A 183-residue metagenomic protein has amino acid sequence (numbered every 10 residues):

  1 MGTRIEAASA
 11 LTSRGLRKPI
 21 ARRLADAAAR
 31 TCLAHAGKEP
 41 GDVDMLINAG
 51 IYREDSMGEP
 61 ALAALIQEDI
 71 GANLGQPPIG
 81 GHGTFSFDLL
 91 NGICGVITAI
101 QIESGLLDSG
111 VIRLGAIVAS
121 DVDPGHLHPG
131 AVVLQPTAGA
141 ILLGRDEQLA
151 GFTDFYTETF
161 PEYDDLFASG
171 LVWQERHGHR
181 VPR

Functional and structural regions predicted by a protein language model:
M1-I51, D55-G58, A64-G75, R145-R183: Conserved "HGTGT" condensation-loop signature of ketosynthase/thiolase-family condensing enzymes that catalyze
R22, I93, V132: Short-chain dehydrogenase/reductase
L46-N48, F85-L90, V118: Extended hydrophobic secondary-structure segments that form protein cores and membrane-embedded regions
R53-R113: Conserved catalytic cysteine-centered active-site region of acyl-thioester-dependent Claisen-condensing enzymes
S104-L106, L127-V132: A generic local secondary-structure boundary/capping motif
G115-D121: Short beta-strand segments
S120, A131-L134: Hydrophobic alpha-helical segments and helix pairs
A138-L143: Short beta-strand scaffold segments in enzyme catalytic cores
